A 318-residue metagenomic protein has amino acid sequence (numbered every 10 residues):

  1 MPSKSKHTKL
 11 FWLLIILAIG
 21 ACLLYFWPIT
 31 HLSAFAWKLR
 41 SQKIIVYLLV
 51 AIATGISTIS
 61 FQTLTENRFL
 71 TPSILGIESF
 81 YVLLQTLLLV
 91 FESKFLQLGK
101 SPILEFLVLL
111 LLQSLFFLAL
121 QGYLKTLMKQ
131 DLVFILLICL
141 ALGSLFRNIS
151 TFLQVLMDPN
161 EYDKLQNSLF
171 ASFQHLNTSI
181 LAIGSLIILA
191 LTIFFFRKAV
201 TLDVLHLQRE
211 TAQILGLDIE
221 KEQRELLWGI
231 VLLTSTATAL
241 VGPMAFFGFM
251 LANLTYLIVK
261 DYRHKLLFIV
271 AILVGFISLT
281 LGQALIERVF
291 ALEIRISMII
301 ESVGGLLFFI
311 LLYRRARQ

Functional and structural regions predicted by a protein language model:
M1-Q318: Alpha-helical transmembrane segments in inner-membrane proteins
